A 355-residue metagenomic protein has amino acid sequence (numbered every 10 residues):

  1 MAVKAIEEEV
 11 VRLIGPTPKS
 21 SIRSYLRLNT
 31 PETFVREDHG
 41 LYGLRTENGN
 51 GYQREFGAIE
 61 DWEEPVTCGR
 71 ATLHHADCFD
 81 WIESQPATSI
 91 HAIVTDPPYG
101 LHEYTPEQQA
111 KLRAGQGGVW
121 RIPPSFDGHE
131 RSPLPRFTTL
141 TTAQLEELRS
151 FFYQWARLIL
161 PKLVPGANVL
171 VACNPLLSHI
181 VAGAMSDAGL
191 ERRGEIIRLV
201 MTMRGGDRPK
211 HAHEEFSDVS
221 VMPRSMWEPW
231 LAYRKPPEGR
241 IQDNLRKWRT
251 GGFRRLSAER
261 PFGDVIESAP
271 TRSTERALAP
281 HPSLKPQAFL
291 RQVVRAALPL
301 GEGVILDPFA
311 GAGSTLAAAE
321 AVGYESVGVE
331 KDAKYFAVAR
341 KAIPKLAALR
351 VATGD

Functional and structural regions predicted by a protein language model:
A5-V11: A short acidic, leucine-rich amphipathic alpha-helix
V10, P18-R23, N29, V35-D38 (+3 more regions): Core catalytic lobe of class I
G15: Flexible coil/turn residues that form the inter-helical turn or adjacent wing/linker of helix-turn-helix
